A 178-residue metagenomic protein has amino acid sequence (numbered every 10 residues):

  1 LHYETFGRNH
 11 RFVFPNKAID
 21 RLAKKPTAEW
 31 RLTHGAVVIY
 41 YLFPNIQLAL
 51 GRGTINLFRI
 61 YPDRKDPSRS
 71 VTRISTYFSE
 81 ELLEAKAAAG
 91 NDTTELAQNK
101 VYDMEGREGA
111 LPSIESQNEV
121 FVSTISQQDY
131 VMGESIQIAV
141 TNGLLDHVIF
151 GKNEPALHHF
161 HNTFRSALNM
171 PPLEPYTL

Functional and structural regions predicted by a protein language model:
L1-L178: C-terminal catalytic domain of Rieske-type non-heme iron oxygenases
